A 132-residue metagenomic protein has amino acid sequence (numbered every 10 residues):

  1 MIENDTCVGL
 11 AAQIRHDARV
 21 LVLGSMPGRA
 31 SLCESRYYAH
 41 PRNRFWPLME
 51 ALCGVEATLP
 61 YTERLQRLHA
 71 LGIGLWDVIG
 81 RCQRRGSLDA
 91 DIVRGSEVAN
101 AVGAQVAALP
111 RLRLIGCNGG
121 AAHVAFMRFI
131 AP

Functional and structural regions predicted by a protein language model:
M1-G116, G120-I130: A polyanion-binding, active-site-adjacent surface
